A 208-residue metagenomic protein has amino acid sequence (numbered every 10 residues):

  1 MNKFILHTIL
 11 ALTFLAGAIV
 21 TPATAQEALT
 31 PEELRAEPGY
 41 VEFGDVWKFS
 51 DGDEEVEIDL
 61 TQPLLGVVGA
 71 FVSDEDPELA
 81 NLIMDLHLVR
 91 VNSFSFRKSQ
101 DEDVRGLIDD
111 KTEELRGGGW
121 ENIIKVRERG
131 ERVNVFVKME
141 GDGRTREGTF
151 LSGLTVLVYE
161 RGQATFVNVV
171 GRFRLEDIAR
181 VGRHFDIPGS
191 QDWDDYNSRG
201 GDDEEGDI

Functional and structural regions predicted by a protein language model:
M1-L6: Positively charged n-region of N-terminal signal peptides that target proteins for export
T8-A18: Bacterial N-terminal signal peptides
V20-E27: Sec/Tat signal peptide C-region and signal peptidase I cleavage site
L29-D110: Early exported N-terminus immediately downstream of N-terminal targeting peptides
Q62-L64, S95, M139-G141, V158-E160 (+2 more regions): A mature extracytoplasmic/lumenal domain signature
N81-G141, R146-T149: Mid-length scaffold segments of soluble, non-membrane domains
T145-I178: A short, solvent-exposed beta-edge/loop patch
F173-I208: C-terminal partner/receptor-binding element of secreted or periplasmic proteins
